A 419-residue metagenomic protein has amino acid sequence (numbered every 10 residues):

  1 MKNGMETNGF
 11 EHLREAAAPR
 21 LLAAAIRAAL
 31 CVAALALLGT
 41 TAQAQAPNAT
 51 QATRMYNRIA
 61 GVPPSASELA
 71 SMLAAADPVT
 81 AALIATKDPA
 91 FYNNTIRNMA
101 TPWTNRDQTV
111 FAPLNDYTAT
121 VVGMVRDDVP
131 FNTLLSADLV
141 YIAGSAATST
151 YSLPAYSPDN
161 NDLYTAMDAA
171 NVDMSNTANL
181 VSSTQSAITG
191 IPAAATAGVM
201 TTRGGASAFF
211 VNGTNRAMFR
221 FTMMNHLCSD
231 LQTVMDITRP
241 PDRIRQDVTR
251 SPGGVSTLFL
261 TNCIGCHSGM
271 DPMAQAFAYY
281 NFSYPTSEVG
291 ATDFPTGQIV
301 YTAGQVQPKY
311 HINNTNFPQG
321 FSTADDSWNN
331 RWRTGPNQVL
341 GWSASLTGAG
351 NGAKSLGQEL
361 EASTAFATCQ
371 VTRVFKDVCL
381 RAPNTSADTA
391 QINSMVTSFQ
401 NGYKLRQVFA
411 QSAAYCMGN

Functional and structural regions predicted by a protein language model:
M1-A24: N-terminal secretory signal peptides that target proteins for export/translocation
A25-L38: Bacterial N-terminal signal peptides
L38-A44: Sec/Tat signal peptide C-region and signal peptidase I cleavage site
Q45-A81, A85: N-terminal mature-domain "stem" immediately C-terminal to a signal peptide or N-terminal signal-anchor/transmembrane
T80-A276, E361, A365, F375-V378 (+2 more regions): Extended surface/linker regions that mediate inter-domain or inter-protein docking in multi-component redox
R239-A362: Primarily the internal scaffold of c-type cytochrome electron-transfer domains, especially repeated/multiheme c-type
F366, Q370: Short, surface-exposed glycine/acidic/tryptophan-bearing loops
N384-D388: Generic long, charged, amphipathic alpha-helical segments
